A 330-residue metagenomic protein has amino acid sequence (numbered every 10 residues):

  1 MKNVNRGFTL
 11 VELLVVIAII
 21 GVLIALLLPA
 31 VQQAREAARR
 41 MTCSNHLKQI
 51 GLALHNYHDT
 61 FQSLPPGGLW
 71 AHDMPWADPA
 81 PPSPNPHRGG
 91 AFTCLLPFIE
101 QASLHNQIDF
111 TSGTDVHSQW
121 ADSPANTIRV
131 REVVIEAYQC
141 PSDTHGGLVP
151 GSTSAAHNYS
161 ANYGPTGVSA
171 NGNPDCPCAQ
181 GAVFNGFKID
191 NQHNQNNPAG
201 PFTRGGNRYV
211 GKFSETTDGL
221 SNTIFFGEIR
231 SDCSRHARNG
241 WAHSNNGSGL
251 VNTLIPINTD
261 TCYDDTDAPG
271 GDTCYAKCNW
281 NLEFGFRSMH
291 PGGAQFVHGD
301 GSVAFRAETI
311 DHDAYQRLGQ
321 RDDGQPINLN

Functional and structural regions predicted by a protein language model:
V4-R39, C43, Q49: N-terminal single-pass transmembrane signal-anchor helix
I24, Q33-R35, R39-T42, L52 (+3 more regions): Low-complexity Ser/Thr/Gly/Asn-rich repetitive segments
A25-L28, S44-L54, Q101, T216-D218 (+2 more regions): Conserved beta-strand->loop/alpha-helix structural units within folded catalytic cores of enzymes with alpha/beta
A30-F92, P97-Q107: Conserved hydrophobic/amphipathic alpha-helical signal-anchor segments
Q49-G51, H58, P65-P66, F92-P97 (+5 more regions): Structural recognition of the beta-strand scaffold that forms the well-ordered cores of secreted hydrolase catalytic
P65-N85, N106-S152: Short, surface-exposed recognition loops and adjoining beta-strand edges that mediate ligand/DNA contacts, enriched
P86-R88, T127-V134, T144, E215-L220 (+2 more regions): Extracellular/periplasmic catalytic domains that process cell-envelope and extracellular macromolecules
H117-W120, H157-N330: Hydrophobic alpha-helical interface faces used for helix-helix packing
